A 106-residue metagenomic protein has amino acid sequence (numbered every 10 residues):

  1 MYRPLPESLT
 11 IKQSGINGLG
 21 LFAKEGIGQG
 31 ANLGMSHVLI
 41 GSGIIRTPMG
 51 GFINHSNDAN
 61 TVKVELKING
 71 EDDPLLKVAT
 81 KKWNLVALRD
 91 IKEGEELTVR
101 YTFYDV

Functional and structural regions predicted by a protein language model:
M1-V106: Conserved catalytic SET/PR domain of SAM-dependent protein methyltransferases, capturing the structural core that binds
